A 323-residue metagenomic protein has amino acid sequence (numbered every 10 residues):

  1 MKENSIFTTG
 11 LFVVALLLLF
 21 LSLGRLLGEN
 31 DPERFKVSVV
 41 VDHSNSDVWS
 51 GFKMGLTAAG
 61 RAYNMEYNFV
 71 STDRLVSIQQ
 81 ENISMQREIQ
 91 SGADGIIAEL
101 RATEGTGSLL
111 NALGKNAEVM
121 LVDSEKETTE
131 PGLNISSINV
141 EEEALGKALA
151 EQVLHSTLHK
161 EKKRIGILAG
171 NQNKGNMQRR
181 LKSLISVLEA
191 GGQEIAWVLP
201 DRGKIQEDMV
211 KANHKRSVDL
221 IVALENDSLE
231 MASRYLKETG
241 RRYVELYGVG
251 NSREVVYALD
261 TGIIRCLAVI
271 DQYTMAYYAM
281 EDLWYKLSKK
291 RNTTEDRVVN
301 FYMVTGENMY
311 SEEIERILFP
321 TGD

Functional and structural regions predicted by a protein language model:
T8-G24: Hydrophobic membrane-insertion alpha-helices, especially the h-region of bacterial N-terminal signal peptides
L26-F52, F69, S136, R164-N173: Short beta-strand segments enriched in small/hydrophobic residues
V48-Y63, L145-L149, G175-Q193, M231: Short, solvent-exposed amphipathic alpha-helices that sit in or adjacent to ligand/effector-binding or catalytic
N68-Q90, A196-K215, L229-M231: Structural motif
L100-K115, V119, P200-V256: Hydrophobic alpha-helical
S108-A144, S252-D260: Flexible loop/hinge segments that line or gate small-molecule binding clefts
S136-K163, N251-V255, D271-S288: Hydrophobic alpha-helical segments within soluble ligand-binding/sensing domains
T274, Y278-D323: Hinge/cleft segment of the Venus flytrap/periplasmic-binding protein
